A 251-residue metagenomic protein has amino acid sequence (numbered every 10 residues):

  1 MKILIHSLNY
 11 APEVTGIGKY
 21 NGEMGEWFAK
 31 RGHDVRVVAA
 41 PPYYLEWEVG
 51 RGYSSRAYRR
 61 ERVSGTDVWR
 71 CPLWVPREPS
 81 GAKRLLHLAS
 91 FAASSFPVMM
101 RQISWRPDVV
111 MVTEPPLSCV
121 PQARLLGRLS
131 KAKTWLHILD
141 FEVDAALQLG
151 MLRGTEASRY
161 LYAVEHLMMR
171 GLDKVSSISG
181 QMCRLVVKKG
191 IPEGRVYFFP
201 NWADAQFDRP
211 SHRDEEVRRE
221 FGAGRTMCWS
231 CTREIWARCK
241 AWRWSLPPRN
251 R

Functional and structural regions predicted by a protein language model:
M1-E61: N-terminal subdomain of nucleotide-sugar transferases
L8, P12, P76-K83, W105 (+2 more regions): Acceptor-binding helix/loop patch of EC 2.4 sugar-transfer enzymes, predominantly nucleotide-sugar-dependent
A39-Q102: A conserved catalytic-core segment of Leloir-type glycosyltransferases
P41, Q181, W202: Carbohydrate-associated surface elements
Y53-R59, R209-A223: A short helix/loop element that forms part of the nucleotide-sugar donor recognition site in Leloir-type
R84-M99, P107-L139, V143: An aromatic- and histidine-rich active-site surface loop
M100, S118-P121, L125-S130, T155-S177: Membrane-proximal helix-turn-helix segments that form the acceptor-binding/catalytic region of lipid-linked
A223-K240, L246-R249: Conserved donor-binding/catalytic core segment of Leloir-type glycosyltransferases
